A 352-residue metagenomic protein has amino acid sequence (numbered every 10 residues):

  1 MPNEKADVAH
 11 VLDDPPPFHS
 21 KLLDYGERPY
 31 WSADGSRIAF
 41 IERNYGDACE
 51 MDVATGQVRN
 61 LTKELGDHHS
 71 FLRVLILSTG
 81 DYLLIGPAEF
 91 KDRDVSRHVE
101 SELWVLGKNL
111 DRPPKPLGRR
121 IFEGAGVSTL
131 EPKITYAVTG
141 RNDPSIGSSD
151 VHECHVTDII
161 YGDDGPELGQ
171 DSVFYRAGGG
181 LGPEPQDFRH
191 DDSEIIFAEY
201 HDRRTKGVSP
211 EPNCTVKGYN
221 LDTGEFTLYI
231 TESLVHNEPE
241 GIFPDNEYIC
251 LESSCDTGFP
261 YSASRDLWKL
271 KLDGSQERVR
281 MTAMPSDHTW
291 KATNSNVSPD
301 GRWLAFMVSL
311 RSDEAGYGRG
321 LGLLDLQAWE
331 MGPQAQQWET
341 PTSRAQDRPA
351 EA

Functional and structural regions predicted by a protein language model:
P2-A352: Sequence signature of WD/YWTD-type beta-propeller architectures
